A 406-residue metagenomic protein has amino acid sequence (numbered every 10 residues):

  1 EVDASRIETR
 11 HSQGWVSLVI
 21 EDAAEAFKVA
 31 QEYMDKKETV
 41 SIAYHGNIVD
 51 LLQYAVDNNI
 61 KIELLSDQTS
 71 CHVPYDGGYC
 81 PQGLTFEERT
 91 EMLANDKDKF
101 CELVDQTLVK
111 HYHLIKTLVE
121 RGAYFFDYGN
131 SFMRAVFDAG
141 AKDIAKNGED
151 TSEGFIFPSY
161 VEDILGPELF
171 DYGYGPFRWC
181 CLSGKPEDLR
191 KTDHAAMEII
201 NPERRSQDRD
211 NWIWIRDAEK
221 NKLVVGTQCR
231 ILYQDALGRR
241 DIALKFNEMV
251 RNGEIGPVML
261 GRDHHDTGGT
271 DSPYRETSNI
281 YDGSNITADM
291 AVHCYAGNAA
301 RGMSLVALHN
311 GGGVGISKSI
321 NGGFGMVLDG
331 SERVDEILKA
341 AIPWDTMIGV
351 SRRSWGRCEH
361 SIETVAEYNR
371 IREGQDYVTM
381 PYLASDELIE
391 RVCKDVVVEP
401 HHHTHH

Functional and structural regions predicted by a protein language model:
E1, I42-Y44, L64-D67, F125-Y128 (+2 more regions): General beta-strand structural signal in soluble alpha/beta enzymes
E1-T39, S66-L114, G148-D163, P167 (+3 more regions): Catalytic or ion-translocation cores adjacent to nucleophile or general acid/base/metal-coordination motifs in diverse
A26-A30, L51-A55, F246: Generic hydrophobic alpha-helical segments
S41-T69: Active-site/ligand-binding-proximal alpha/beta "capping" segment
G46-I48, H264-D266, V314: Active-site-proximal loop/turn and secondary-structure-junction residues that shape catalytic pockets, frequently
I62, A123, I255-P257, M303-L305 (+1 more regions): Active-site lining segments that contact anionic ligands and/or coordinate catalytic metals
S70-Y295, A300-R301: Patatin-like phospholipase A catalytic core
V258-L260, M303, N310-K318, L328 (+2 more regions): C-terminal amphipathic alpha-helical interaction region
